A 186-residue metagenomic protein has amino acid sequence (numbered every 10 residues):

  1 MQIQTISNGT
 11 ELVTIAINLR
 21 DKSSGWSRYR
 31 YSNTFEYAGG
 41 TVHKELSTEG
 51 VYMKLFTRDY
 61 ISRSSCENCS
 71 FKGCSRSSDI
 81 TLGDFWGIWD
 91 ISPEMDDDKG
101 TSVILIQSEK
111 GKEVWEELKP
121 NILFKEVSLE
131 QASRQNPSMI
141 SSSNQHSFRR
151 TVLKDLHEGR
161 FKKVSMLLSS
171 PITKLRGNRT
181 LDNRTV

Functional and structural regions predicted by a protein language model:
M1-V13: Contiguous mid-protein beta-loop-alpha structural module that forms a pocket-lining wall or clamp of enzyme active
L12-V186: Long, compositionally biased charged/polar accessory segments in the mid-to-C-terminal portions of proteins
